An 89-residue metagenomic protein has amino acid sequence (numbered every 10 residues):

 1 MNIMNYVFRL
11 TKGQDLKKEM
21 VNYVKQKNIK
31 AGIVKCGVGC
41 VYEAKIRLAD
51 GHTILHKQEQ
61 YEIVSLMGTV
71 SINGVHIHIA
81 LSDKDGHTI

Functional and structural regions predicted by a protein language model:
M1-H76, L81-I89: N-terminal intrinsically disordered, cationic/polar leader segments that include organellar targeting peptides
